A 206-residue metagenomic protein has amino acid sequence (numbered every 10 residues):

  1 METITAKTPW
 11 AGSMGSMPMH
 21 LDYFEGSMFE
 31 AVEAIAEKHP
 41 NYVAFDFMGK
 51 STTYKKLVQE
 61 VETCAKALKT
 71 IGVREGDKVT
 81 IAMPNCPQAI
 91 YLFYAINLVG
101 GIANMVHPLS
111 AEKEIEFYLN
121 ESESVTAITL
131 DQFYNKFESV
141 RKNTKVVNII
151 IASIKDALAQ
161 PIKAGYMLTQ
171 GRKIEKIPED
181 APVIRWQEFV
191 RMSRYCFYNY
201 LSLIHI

Functional and structural regions predicted by a protein language model:
M1-E25: Flexible, non-catalytic linker and terminal segments flanking ANL/adenylate-forming cores
T5-T8, S13, E30-T53, P178-A181: AMP-dependent adenylate-forming
D22-F24, E33, N41-C86, I90-Y94 (+2 more regions): Conserved AMP-binding/adenylate-forming core of the ANL superfamily
L98-R191: Structural core segment of the AMP-binding/adenylate-forming
Y200: Short pre-catalytic strand/loop immediately N-terminal to key active-site residues, enriched for Gly-Thr
I204-I206: Conserved small/polar residues in nucleotide/adenosyl-binding loops
